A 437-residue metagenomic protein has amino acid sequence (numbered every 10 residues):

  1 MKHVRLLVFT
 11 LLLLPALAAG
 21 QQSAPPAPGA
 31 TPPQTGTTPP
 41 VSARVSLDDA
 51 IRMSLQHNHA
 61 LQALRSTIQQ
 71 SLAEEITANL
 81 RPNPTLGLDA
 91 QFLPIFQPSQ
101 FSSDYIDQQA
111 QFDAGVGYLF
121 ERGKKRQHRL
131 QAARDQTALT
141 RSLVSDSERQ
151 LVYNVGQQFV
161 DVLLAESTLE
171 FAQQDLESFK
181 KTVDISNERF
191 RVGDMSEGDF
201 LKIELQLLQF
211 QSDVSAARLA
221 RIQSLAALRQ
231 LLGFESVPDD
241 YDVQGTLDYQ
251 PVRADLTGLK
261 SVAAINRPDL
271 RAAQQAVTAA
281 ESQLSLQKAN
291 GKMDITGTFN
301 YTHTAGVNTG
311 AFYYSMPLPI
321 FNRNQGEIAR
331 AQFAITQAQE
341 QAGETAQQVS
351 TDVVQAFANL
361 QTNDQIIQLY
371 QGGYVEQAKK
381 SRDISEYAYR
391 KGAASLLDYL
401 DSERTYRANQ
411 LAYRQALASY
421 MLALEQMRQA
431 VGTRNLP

Functional and structural regions predicted by a protein language model:
K2-L11, G20-S23, T37-P39, A412-P437: Acidic, low-complexity, intrinsically disordered peripheral segments
H3, V144-V262, N359, N363: Periplasmic alpha-helical coiled-coil/stalk elements that build and connect Gram-negative outer-membrane
P15-A16: N-terminal signal peptide c-region/cleavage motif recognized by signal peptidases
P32-A43, I76, G87-R122, R129 (+3 more regions): Small/polar, glycine/serine/threonine/aspartate-rich low-complexity segments that form flexible
S42-T67: Mature N-terminal segment immediately following signal peptide/propeptide cleavage in secreted/periplasmic
S54-L55, G117, L139, M195 (+5 more regions): Amphipathic alpha-helical coiled-coil scaffold segments and their short linker/junction regions
A63-A78, S147, L151-A172, K181-V183 (+6 more regions): Amphipathic alpha-helical coiled-coil segments
A217, P268-D269, A338, A416: Metallo-beta-lactamase
